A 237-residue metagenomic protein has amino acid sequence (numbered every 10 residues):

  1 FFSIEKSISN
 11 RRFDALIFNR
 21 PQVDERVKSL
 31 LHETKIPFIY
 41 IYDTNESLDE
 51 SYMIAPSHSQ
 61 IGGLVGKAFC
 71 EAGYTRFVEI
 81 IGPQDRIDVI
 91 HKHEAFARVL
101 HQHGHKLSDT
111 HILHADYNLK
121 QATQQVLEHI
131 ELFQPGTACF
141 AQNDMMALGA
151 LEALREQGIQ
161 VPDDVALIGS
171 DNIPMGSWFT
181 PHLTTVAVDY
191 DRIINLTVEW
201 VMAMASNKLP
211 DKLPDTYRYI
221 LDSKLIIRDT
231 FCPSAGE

Functional and structural regions predicted by a protein language model:
F1, I54-L64, I80-L127, F140-L148 (+3 more regions): Hinge/beta->alpha junction and helix N-cap segments in small-molecule ligand-binding domains
F1-K67, E131: Alpha-helical recognition/docking segments in bacterial nutrient-uptake and carbohydrate-utilization systems
F1-S9, P21, T123, L213 (+1 more regions): Inter-domain helical "communication" segments and dimerization helices that couple sensory or membrane-embedded modules
R12-R20, V78-I81, I112, F133-N143 (+1 more regions): Periplasmic-binding protein-like
H32, H101, R155: Anion (oxyanion) recognition and catalysis
A68-F77: Glycine-rich phosphate/diphosphate-binding loops that line cofactor/substrate pockets in enzymes
T75-R76, L107-H111, V161-A166: Short acidic capping loops at alpha-helix termini that bridge into adjacent secondary structure
L127-E237: Flexible loop/turn connectors
